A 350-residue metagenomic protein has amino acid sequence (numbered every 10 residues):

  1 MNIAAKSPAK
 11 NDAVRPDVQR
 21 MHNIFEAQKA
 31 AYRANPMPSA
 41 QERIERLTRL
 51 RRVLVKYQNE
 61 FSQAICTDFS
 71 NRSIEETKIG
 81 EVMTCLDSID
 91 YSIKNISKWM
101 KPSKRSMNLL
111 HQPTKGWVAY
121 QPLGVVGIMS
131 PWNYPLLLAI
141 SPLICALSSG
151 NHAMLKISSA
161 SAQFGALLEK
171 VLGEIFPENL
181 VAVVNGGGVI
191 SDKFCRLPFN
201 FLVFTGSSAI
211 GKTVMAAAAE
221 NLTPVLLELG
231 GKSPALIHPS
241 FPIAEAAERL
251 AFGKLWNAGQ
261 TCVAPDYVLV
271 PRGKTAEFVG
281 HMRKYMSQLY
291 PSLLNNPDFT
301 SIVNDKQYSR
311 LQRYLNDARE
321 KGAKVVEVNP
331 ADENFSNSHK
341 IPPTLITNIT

Functional and structural regions predicted by a protein language model:
M1-W117: N-terminal Rossmann-like NAD(P)+-binding subdomain of aldehyde/semialdehyde dehydrogenases
R15, A209-T350: ALDH superfamily catalytic-core signature
R43, I89, G150, V181 (+5 more regions): Residue-level signal for inorganic ion chemistry
R49, V53-E60, L167-F176, A247 (+4 more regions): Generic non-transmembrane alpha-helical segments
L109-E245: Rossmann-like NAD(P) dinucleotide-binding subdomain of oxidoreductase/dehydrogenase enzymes
